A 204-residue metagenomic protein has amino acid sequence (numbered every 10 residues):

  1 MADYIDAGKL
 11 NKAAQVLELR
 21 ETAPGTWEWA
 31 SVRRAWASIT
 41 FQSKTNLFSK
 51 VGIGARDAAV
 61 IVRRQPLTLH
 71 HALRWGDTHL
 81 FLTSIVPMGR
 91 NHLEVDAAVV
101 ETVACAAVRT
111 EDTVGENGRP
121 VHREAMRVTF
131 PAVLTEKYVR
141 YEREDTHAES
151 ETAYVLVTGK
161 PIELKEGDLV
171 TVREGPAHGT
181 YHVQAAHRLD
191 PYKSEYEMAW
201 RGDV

Functional and structural regions predicted by a protein language model:
M1-E21: Polar/acidic, low-complexity leader/linker segments enriched in S/T/G and N/D
G25-V204: Short, conserved turn/kink motifs that form compact alpha/beta structural patches or helix kinks used as
